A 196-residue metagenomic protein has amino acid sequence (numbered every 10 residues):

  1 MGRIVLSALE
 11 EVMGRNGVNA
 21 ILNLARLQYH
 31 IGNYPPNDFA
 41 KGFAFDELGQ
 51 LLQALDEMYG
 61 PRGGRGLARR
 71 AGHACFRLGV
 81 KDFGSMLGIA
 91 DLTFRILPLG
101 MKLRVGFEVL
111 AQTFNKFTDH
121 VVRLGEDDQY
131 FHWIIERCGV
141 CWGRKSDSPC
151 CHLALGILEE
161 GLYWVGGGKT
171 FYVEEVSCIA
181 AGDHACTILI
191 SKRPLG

Functional and structural regions predicted by a protein language model:
M1-H73: N-terminal leader/assembly segments
E11, R15, L27, P61 (+5 more regions): A structural signal for alpha-helix termini and helix-coil/disorder junctions
A40-L153, S177: Amphipathic interaction/junction segments at domain boundaries or subunit interfaces
G64, E160, C186: Short, electropositive, low-hydrophobicity segments enriched in small/polar residues
H152-K169: Active-site helix/loop of acyl-thioester processing domains in fatty-acid/polyketide metabolism, spanning hotdog-fold
F171-K192: Beta-rich nucleic-acid/ligand-interaction surfaces
P194-G196: Extended mid-to-C-terminal alpha-helical interaction segments
